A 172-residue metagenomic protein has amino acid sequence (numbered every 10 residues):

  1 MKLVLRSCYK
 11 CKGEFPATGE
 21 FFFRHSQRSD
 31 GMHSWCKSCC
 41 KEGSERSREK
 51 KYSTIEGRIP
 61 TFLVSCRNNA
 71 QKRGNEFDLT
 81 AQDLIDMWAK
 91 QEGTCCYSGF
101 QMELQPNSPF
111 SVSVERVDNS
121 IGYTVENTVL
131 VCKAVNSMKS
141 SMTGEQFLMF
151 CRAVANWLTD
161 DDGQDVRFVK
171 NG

Functional and structural regions predicted by a protein language model:
M1-C96, F100, T124, M138 (+2 more regions): Contiguous alpha-helical segments
L79, G93-F100, N107-N119, K133: Histidine-centered catalytic micro-motifs used for acid/base chemistry in nuclease and nucleotide-processing active
P106, Y123-V125: Extracellular/periplasmic catalytic domains that process cell-envelope and extracellular macromolecules
P109-S111, V129, E145-M149: "Short basic amphipathic alpha-helical interaction patches in structured regions
E126-A134, L158-G172: Short Fe-S-cluster ligation motifs
